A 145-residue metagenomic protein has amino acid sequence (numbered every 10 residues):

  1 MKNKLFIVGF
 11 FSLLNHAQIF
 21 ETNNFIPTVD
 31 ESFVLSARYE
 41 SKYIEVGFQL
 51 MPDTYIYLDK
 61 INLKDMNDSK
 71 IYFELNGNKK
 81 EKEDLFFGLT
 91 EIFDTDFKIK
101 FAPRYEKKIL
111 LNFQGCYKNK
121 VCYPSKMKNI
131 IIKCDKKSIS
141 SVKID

Functional and structural regions predicted by a protein language model:
K4-L14: Sec-dependent N-terminal signal peptides
H16-D145: Structural recognition of alpha-helix starts/caps
